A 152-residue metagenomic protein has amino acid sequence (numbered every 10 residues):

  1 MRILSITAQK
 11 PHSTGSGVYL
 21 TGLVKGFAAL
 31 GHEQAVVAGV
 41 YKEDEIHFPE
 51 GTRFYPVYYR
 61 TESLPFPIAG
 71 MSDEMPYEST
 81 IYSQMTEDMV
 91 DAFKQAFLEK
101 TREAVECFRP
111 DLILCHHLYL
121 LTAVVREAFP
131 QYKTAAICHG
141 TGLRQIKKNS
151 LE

Functional and structural regions predicted by a protein language model:
M1-Y58: N-terminal subdomain of nucleotide-sugar transferases
G15, I46-H47, T122-R126, I146-K147: Short glycine-/acidic-enriched loop or helix-start segments at secondary-structure transitions that form or flank
S16-G17, F93-Q95, C115, K148: A conditional alpha-helix N-cap/helix-loop micro-motif detector
A29, E106-C107, A128: Alpha-helix termination/capping residues and helix-transition junctions
G39-C107: A conserved catalytic-core segment of Leloir-type glycosyltransferases
L112-C115, V125-Q145: Active-site proximal beta-strand in glycosyltransferases
H116-L120: Short, solvent-exposed amphipathic helices
S150-E152: Membrane-proximal helix-turn-helix segments that form the acceptor-binding/catalytic region of lipid-linked
